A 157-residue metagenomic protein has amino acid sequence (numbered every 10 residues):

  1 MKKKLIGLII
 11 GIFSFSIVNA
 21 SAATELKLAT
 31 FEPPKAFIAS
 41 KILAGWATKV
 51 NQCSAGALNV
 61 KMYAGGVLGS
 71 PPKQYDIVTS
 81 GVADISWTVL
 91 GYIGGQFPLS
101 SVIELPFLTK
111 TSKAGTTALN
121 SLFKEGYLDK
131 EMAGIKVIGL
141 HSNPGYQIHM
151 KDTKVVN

Functional and structural regions predicted by a protein language model:
M1-G7: Bacterial N-terminal signal peptides that target proteins for export
G7-S16: Bacterial N-terminal signal peptides
S16-A22: Sec/Tat signal peptide C-region and signal peptidase I cleavage site
K27-L43, G65-G69: Extracytoplasmic "Venus flytrap"
A36-K61, L122: Short, polar/charged alpha-helical segment
T48, D84, V89-N157: Contiguous mixed-secondary-structure segments that line small-molecule binding/active-site clefts of soluble domains
A55-N59, Q74-T88: Alpha-to-beta junction loops
M62-D76, N143: Short helix-initiation/N-cap motifs at beta->coil->alpha
